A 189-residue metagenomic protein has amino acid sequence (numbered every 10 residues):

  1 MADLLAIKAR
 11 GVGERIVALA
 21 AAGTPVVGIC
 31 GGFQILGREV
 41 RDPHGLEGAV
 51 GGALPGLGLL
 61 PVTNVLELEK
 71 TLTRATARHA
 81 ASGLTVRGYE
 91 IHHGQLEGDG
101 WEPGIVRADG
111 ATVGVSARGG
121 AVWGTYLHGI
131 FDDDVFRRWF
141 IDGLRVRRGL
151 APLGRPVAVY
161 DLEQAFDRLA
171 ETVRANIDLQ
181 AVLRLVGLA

Functional and structural regions predicted by a protein language model:
M1-R87: Cysteine-nucleophile active-site neighborhood
V17, A21, V62-A189: Amide-donor transfer/coupling interface in amidating biosynthetic enzymes
